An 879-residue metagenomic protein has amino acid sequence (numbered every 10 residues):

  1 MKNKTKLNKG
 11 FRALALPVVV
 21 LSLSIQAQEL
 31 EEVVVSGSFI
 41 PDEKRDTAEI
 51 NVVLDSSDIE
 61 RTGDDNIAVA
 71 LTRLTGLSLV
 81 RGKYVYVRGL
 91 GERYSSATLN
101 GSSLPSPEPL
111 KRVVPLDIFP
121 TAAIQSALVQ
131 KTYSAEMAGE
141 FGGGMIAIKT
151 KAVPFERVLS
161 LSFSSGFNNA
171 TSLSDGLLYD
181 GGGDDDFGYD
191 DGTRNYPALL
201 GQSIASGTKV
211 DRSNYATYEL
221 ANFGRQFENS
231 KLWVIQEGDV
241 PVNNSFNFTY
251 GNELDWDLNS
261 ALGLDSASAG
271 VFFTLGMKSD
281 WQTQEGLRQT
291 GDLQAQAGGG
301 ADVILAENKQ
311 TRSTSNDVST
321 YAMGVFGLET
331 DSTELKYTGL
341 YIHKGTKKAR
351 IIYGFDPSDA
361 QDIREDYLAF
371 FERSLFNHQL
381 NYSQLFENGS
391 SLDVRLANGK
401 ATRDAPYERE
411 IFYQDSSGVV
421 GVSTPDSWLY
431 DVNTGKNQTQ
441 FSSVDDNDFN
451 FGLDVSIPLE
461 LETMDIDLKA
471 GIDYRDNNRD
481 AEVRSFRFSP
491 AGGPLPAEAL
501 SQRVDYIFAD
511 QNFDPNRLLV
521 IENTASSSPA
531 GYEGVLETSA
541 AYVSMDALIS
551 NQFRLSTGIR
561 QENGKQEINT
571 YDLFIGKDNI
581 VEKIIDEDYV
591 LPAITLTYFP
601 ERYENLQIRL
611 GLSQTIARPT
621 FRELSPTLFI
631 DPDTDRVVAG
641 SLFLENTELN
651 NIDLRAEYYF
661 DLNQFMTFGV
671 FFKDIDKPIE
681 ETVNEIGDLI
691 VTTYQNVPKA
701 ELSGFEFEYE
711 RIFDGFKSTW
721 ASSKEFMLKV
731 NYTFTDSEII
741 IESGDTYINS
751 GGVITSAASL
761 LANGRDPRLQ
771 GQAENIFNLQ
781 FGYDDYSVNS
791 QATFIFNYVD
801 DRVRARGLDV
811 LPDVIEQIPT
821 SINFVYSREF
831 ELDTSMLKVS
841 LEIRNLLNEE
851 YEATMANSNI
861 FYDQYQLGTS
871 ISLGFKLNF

Functional and structural regions predicted by a protein language model:
Q28, V153-V158, D255-V271, S332 (+10 more regions): Short loop/turn motifs that connect adjacent beta-strands in outer-membrane beta-barrel proteins
S36-R81, Y86-G89, L104-L110, V114-F119 (+4 more regions): N-terminal plug
S102-S103, K347, I352, T402-D404 (+11 more regions): Surface-exposed extracellular loop regions of Gram-negative outer-membrane beta-barrel proteins, predominantly
I118-S162: A beta-strand signature from Gram-negative outer-membrane beta-barrel systems, especially the internal plug domain
G201-R350, R373-H378, P592-T595: Transmembrane beta-barrel wall of Gram-negative outer-membrane proteins
N437-V444, D454-P458, D465-K469, I594 (+5 more regions): Conserved C-terminal beta-signal and adjacent last beta-strands/turns of outer-membrane beta-barrel proteins
V444, F451-D454, E498-F508, R636-E645 (+3 more regions): Outer membrane beta-barrel strand-and-loop segments of large Gram-negative receptors, especially TonB-dependent
N551-Q552, F665, V670-D674, V691-V803: Gram-negative outer-membrane beta-barrel transporters
